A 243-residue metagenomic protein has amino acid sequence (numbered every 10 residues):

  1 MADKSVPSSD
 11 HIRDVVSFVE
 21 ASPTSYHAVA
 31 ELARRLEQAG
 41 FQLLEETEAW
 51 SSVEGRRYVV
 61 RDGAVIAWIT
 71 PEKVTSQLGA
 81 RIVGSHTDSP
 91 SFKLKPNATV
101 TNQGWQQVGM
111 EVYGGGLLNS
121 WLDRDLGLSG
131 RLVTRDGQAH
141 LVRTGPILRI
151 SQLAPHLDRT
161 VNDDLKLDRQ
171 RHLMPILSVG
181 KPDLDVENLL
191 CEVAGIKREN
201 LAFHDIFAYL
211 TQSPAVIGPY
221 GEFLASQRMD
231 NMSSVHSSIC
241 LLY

Functional and structural regions predicted by a protein language model:
M1-L242: N-terminal hydrophobic/helix-forming segments and targeting peptides
